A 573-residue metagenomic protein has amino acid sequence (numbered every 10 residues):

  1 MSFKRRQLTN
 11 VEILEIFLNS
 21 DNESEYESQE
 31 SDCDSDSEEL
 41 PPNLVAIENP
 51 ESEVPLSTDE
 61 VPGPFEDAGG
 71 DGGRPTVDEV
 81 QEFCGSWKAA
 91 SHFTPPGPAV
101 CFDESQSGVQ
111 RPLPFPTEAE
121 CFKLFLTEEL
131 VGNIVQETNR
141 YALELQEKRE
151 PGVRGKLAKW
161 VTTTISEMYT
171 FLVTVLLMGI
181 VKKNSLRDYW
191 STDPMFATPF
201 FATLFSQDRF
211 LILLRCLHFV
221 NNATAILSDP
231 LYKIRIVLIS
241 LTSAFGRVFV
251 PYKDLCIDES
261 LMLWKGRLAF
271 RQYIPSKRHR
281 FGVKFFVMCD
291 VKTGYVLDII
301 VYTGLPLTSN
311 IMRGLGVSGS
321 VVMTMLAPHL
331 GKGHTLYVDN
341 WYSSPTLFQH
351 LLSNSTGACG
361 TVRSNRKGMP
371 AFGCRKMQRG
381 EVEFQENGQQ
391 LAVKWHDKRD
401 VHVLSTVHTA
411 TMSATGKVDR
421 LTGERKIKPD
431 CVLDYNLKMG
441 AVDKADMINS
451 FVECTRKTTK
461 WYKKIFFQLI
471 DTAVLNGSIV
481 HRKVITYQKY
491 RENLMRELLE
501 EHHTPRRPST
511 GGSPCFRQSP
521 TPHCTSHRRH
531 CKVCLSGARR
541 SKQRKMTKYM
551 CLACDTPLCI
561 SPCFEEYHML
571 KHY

Functional and structural regions predicted by a protein language model:
S2-Q349, S355-G357, T361-R366, H408 (+7 more regions): N-terminal initiation segments
K156-A158, G282-K284, S344, G388-Q389 (+2 more regions): Short beta-strand-initiation
T308-M312, A414-G416, L570-H572: A short, polar/proline- and glycine-enriched secondary-structure boundary/capping micro-motif
K332-T335, S344-W461, I465, L469: Structured alpha-helical interaction elements and adjacent beta->alpha junctions in soluble regions of eukaryotic
T422-I427, C431, Y490-L499, M550: Short secondary-structure subsegments characteristic of cysteine-rich extracellular domains
K457, I465, L469-G511, H530 (+3 more regions): Aspartic protease catalytic domain
S509-Y573: Cys/His-rich Zn2+-binding "zinc-finger" mini-domains, especially FYVE domains and B-box/RING-like TRIM modules
